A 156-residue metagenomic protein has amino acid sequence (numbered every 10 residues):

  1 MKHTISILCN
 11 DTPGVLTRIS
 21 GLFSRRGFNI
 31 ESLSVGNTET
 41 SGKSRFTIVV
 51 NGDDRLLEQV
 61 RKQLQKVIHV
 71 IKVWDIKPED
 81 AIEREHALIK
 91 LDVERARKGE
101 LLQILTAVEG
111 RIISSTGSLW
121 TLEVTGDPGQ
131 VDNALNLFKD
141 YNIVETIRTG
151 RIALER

Functional and structural regions predicted by a protein language model:
M1-R45, V49-R156: Long, contiguous binding/interaction regions
